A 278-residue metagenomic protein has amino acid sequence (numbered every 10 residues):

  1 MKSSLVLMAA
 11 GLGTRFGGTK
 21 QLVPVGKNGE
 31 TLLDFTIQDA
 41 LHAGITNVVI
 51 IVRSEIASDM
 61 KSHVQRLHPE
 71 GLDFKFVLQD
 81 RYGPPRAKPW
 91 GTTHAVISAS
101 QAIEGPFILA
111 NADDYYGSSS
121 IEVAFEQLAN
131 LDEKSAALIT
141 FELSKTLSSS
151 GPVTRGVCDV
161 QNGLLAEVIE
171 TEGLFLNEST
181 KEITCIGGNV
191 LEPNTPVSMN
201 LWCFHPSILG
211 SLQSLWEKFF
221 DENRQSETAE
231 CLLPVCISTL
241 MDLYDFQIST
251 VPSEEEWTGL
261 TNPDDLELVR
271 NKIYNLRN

Functional and structural regions predicted by a protein language model:
K2-V64, F74, G83-P84: N-terminal glycine-rich phosphate-binding loop and ensuing alpha1 helix
L5-L7, I50, L109, L138-I139 (+1 more regions): Structural beta-sheet core signal
L12, D113-D114, L143: Active-site metal-binding loops of divalent metal-dependent hydrolases
T46, G105, K134: Short acidic/polar active-site loop segments enriched in Thr and Asp
H68-P106, N200: Short phosphate-binding loop-to-helix
G105-Y115: Short beta-strand-to-loop acidic/aromatic patch adjacent to the donor-nucleotide binding site
S118-W202, P206: Conserved core of the sugar-phosphate nucleotidyltransferase
Q161, V168, L176-N278: Conserved alpha/beta core of the MobA/IspD/sugar-nucleotide pyrophosphorylase nucleotidyltransferase superfamily
